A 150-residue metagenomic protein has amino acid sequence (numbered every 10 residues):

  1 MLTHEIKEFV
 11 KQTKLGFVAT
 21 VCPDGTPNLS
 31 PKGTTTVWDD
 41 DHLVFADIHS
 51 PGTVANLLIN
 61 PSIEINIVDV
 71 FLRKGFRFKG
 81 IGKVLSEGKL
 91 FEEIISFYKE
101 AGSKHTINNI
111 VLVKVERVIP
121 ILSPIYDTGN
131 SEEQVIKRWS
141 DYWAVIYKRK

Functional and structural regions predicted by a protein language model:
M1-K14: Short, basic/aromatic recognition patches
K11-T13, W38-D40, H49, L58-S62 (+2 more regions): Short connector loops at helix/strand junctions that flank enzyme active sites, especially segments positioning acidic
T13-D47: Short beta-strand segments
G16-F17, E64-V68, V111-L112: Short, hydrophobic/aromatic-rich beta-strand segments within well-structured domains
F17, K79-K83, K114: Residues located in well-ordered beta-strands
K32-T36, V68, G102: Short, flexible, solvent-exposed loop/turn segments with mixed acidic/basic and small polar residues
G52-F97: Short, structured beta-strand-loop surface elements
S86, E92-K150: C-terminal edge-of-domain segments
